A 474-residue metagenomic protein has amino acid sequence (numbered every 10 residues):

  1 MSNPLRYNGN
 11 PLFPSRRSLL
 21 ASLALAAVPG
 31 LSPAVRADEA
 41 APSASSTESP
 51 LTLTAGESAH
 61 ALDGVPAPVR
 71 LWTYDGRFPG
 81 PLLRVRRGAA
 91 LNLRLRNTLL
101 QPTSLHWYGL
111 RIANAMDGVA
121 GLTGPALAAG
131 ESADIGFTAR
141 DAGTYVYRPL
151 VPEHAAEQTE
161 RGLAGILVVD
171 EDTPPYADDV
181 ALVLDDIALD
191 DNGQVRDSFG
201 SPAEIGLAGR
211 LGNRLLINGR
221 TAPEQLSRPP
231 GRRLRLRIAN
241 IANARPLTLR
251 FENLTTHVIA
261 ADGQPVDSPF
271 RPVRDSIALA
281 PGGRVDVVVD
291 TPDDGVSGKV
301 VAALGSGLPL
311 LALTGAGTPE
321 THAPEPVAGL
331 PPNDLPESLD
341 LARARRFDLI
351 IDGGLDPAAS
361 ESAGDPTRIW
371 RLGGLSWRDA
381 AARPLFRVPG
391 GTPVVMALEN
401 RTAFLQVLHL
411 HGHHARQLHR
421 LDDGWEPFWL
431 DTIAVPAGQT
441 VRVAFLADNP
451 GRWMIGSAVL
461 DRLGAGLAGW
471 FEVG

Functional and structural regions predicted by a protein language model:
M1-P14, A21-P29: N-terminal secretory signal peptides
D38-T52, E160-D190, V266-L405, L446-R452 (+1 more regions): Extended terminal and domain-junction accessory segments
A67-R84, L216-Q225, T367-G390: N-terminal edge beta-strand
F78, L83, G109-D141, L226 (+4 more regions): Extracytoplasmic beta-sandwich strand-turn segments characteristic of Greek-key/jelly-roll folds
G88-A89, E131, A139-Y145, G231-R232 (+5 more regions): Short tyrosine-centred short linear motifs in exposed loops/low-complexity segments
L95-L99, A239-I241, L398-T402: Asparagine-centered strand-capping/turn motif at beta-strand->loop junctions
A139-D170: Hydrophobic or amphipathic alpha-helical targeting/insertion segments
D179-P230, A239-A242, G373: Acidic-aromatic/histidine active-site loop/patch
